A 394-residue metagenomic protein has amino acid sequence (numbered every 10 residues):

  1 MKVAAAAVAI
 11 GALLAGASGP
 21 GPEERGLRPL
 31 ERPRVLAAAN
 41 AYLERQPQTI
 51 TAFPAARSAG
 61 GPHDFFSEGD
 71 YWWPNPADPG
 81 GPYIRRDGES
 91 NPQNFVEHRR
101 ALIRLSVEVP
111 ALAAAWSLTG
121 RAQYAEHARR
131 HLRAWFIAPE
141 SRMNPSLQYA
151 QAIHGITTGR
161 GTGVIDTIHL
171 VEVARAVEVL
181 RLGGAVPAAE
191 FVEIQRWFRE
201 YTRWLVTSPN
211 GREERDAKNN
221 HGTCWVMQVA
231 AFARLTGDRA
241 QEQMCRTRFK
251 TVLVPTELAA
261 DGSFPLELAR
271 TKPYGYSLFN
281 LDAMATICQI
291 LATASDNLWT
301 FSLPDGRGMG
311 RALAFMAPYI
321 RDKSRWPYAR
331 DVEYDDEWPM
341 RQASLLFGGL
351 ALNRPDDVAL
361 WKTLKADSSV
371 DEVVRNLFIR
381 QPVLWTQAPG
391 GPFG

Functional and structural regions predicted by a protein language model:
M1-V3: N-terminal export leaders
A5-A15: Bacterial N-terminal signal peptides
L14-R212, T223, K250, A292-S295 (+1 more regions): Extracellular glycan-targeting catalytic surfaces
F95-V96, G184, A188, V206-A217 (+3 more regions): Active-site-adjacent structural elements in folded domains
I165, H169, E190-W197, E213-W225 (+4 more regions): Short, contiguous, pocket-lining structural segments that sit at or immediately flank catalytic/ligand-binding sites
M227, A231-P327: Long, repeat-rich segments with strong aromatic
